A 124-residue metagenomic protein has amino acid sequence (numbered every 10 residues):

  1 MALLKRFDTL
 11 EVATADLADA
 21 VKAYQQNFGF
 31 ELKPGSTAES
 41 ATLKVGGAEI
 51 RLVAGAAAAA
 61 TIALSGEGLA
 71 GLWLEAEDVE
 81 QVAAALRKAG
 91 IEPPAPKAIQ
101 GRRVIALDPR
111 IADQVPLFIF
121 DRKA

Functional and structural regions predicted by a protein language model:
M1-L3, A83-A124: Vicinal oxygen chelate
M1-V21, L69-L74, K123-A124: N-terminal beta-strand motif that seeds the catalytic metal site of vicinal oxygen chelate
D16-L32, V82, K88: Amphipathic alpha-helical segments
E31-G35, K97-A98: Conserved catalytic-core motifs of GNAT/GCN5-like acyltransferases
T37-E39, G68, I99-R103: Short acidic/glycine-enriched loop/turn segments that link adjacent beta-strands
K44-A48, R110-D113: Short strand-coil-strand connectors
R51-G66, L72, F118-D121: DNA polymerase sliding clamps and clamp-related checkpoint/processivity subunits
G68-A84: Mid-chain, well-packed structural core segment of small domains
